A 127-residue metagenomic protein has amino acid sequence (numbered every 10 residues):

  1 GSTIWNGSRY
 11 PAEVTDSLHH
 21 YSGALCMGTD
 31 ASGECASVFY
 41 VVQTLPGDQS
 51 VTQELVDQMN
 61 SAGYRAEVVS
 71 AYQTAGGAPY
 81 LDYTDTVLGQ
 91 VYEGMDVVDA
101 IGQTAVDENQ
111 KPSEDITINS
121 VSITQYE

Functional and structural regions predicted by a protein language model:
G1-E127: Cyclophilin-like peptidyl-prolyl cis-trans isomerases
